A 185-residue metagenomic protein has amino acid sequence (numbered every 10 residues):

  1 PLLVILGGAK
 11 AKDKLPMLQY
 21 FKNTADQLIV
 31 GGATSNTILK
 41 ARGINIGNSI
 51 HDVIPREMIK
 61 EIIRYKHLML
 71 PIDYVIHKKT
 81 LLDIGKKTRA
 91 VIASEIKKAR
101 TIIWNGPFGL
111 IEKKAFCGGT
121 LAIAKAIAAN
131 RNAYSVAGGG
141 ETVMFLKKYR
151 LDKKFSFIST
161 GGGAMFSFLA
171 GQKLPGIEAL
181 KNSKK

Functional and structural regions predicted by a protein language model:
P1-K185: Active-site loop-to-helix "anion-binding N-cap" substructures in soluble metabolic enzymes
